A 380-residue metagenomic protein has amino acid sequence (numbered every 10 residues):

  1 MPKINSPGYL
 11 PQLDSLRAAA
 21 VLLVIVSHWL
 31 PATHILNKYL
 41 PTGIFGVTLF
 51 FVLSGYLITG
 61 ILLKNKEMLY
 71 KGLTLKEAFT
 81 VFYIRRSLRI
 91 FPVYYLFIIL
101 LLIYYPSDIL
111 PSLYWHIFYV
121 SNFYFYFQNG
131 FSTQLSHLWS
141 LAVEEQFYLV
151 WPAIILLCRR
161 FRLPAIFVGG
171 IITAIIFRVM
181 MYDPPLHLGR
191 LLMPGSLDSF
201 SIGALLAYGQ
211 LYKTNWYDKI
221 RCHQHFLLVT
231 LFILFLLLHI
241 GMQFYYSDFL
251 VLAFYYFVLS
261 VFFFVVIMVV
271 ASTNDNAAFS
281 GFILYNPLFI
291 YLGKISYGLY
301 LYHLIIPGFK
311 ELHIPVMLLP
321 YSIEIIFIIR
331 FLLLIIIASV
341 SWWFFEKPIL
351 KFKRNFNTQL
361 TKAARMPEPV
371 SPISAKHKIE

Functional and structural regions predicted by a protein language model:
M1-Y9: Short, Lys/Arg-rich, polar N-terminal cytosolic tail immediately upstream of the first transmembrane signal-anchor
G8-P11, I35-V47, F131-V143, D183-I202 (+2 more regions): Interfacial loop-to-helix transition and helix-capping segments at the boundaries of transmembrane helices
I44-V47, F51, K64-L102, W115 (+7 more regions): Transmembrane alpha-helical segments and their boundary/interface "anchor" motifs in multi-pass integral membrane
I58-E67, I103-P106, L156-F161, L205-N215 (+3 more regions): Structural signal for the C-terminal ends of transmembrane alpha-helices and the immediately following loop
L75, N286-L288, P348-E380: Membrane-proximal cytoplasmic C-terminal regulatory module of class A 7TM GPCRs
K76-T80, I84, Y94-V143, T173-L191 (+4 more regions): Membrane-interface helix-loop-helix regions
E145-T173, Y182, Y208-L227: Solvent-exposed interhelical
F226-K347: Alpha-helical transmembrane segments of multi-pass integral membrane proteins
